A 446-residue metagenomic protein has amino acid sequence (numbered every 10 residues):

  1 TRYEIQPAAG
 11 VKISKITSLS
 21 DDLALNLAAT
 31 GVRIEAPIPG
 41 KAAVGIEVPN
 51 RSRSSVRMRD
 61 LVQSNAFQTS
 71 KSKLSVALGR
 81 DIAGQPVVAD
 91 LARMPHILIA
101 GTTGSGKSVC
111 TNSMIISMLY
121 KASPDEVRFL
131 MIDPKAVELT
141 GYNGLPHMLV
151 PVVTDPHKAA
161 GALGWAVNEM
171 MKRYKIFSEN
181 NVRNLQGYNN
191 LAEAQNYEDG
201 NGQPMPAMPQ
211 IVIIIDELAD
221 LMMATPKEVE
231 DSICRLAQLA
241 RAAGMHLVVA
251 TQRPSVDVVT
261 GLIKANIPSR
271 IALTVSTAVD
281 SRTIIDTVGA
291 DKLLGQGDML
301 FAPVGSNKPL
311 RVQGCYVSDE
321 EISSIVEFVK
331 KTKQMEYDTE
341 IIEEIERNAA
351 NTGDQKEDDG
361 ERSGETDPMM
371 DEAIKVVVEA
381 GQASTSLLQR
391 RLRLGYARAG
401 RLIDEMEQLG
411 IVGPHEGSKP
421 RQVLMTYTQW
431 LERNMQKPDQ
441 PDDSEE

Functional and structural regions predicted by a protein language model:
Q6-K41: Intein modules and their embedded homing endonuclease domains
G10, S20, A42-S75, R80-M94 (+2 more regions): P-loop NTPase motor-domain active sites and their immediate coupling elements
A36, G101, V150, R390: The Walker A (P-loop) glycine that initiates the GxxxxGKT/S ATP-binding motif of P-loop NTPases
I38, T102-G104, T251: The conserved Walker
A92-P95, L119-H157, G161-A162, L262-I263: P-loop NTPase switch/communication element
K107: Conserved lysine of the Walker
C110, M114: Hydrophobic positions on the alpha1 helix immediately C-terminal to the Walker A/P-loop
